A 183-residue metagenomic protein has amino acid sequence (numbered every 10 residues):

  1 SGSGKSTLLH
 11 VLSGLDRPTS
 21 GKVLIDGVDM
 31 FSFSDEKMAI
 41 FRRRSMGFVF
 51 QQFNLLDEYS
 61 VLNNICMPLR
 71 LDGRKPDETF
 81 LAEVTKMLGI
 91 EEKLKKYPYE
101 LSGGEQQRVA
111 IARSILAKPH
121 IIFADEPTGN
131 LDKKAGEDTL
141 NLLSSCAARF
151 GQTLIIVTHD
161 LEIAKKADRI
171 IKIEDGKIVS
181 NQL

Functional and structural regions predicted by a protein language model:
S1-K166, I170-K172: ABC family nucleotide-binding domain
I170-Q182: H-loop (His-switch) and adjacent beta-strand-loop-beta switch element of ABC-type ATPase nucleotide-binding domains
